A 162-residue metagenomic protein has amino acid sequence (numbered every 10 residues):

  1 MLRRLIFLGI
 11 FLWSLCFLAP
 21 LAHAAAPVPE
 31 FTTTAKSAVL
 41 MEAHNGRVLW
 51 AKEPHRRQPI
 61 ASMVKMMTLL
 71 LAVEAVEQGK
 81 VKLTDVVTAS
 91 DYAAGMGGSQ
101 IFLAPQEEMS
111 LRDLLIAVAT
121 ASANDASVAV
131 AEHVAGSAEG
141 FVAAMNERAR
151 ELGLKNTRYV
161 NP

Functional and structural regions predicted by a protein language model:
M1-R4: Positively charged n-region of N-terminal signal peptides that target proteins for export
I6-F7, T88: Intrinsically disordered, low-complexity segments enriched in glycine/proline and serine/threonine
F7-A19: Bacterial N-terminal signal peptides
A24-P162: Active-site-adjacent loops and short helices of periplasmic peptidoglycan-processing enzymes
